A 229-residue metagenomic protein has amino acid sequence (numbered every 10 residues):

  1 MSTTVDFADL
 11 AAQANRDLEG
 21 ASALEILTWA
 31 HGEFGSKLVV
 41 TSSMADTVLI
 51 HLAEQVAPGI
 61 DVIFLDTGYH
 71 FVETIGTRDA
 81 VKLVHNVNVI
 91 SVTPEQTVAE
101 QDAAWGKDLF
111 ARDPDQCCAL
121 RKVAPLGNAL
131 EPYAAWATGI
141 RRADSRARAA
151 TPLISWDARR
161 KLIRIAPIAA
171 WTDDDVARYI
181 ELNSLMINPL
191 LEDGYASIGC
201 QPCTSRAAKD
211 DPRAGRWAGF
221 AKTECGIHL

Functional and structural regions predicted by a protein language model:
M1-L229: Nucleotide-activated chemistry modules centered on ATP-dependent adenylation/adenylyltransferase
